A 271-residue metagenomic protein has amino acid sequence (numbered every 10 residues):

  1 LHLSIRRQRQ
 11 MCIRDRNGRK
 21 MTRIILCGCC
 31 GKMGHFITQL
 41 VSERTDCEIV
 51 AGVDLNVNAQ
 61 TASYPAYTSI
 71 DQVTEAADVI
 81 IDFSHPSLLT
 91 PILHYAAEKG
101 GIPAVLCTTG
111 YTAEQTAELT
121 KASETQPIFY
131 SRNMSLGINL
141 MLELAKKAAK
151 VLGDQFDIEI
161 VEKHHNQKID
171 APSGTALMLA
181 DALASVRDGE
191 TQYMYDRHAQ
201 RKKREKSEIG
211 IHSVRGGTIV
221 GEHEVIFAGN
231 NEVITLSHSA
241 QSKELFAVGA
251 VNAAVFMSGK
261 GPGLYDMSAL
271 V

Functional and structural regions predicted by a protein language model:
L1-D15: Single conserved hydrophobic/aromatic residue that forms the stacking wall/gate of nucleotide- or nucleobase-binding
Q8, E75-A76, I80, T125: Alpha-helix C-terminal capping/helix-to-coil transition sites in glycosyltransferase folds
I25-C27, K32-D71, D154-V271: C-terminal substrate-binding/catalytic lobe of Rossmann-fold NAD(P)-dependent oxidoreductases
A62-Q72, I81-T90: Glycine-rich, highly charged phosphate/nucleotide-binding loops
D78-A97, G110-Q115: Beta-loop-alpha module in the N-terminal Rossmann-like domain of NAD(P)-dependent dehydrogenases, especially those
H94, C107-I128, N139: Rossmann-fold NAD(P)-binding glycine/threonine-rich loop
I102-P103, E118-S135, G153-I158: Rossmann-fold dehydrogenase core element
L140-Q155, A171: Rossmann-like NAD(P)H-binding beta-loop-alpha module
